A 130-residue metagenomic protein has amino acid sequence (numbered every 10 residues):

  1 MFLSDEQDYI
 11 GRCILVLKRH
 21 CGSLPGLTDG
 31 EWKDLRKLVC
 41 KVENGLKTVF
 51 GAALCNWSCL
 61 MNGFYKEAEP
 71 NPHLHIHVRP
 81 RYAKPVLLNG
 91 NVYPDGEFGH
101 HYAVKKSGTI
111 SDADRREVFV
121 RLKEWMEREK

Functional and structural regions predicted by a protein language model:
M1-K130: HIT superfamily nucleotide-processing domains
